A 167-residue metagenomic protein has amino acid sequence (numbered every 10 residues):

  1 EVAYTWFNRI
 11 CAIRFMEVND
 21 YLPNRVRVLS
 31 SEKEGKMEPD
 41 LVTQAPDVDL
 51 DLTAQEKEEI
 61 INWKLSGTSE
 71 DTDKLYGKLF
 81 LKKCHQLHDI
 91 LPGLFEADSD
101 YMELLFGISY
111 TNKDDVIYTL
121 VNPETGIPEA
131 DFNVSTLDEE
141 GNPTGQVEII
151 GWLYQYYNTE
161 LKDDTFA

Functional and structural regions predicted by a protein language model:
E1-I150, Y156, E160-A167: Charged, often flexible domain-edge or linker segments that flank or initiate folded functional domains
